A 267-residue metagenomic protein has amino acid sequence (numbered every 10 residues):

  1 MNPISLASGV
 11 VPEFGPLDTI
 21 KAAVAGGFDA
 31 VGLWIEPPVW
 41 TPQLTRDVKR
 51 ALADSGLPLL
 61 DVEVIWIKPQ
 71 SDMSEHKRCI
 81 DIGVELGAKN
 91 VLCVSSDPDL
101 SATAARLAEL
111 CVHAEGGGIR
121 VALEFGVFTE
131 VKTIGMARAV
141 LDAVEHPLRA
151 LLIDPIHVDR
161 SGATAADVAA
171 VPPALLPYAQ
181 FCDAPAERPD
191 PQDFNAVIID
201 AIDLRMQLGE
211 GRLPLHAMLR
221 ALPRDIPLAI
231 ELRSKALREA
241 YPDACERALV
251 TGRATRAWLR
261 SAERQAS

Functional and structural regions predicted by a protein language model:
M1-K89, H146, A150, F181 (+2 more regions): N-terminal pre-domain/capping segments
G9-P16, L33-L44, W66-S74, S96-T103 (+5 more regions): Acidic-and-aromatic substrate-binding clefts and catalytic sites of carbohydrate-active enzymes
V11, P227-E246: A short, acidic, flexible beta-alpha connecting loop/helix-capping segment that sits on the rim of active
L17, I67-L151, R160: Active-site acidic/histidine proton-transfer and metal-coordination neighborhood in alpha/beta enzyme cores
A22-A23, L52, G83, L110 (+4 more regions): Generic structural signal for hydrophobic
A30-V31, V112-R212: Acidic/histidine-rich catalytic cores of soluble enzymes
Q43-R50, M73-I80, T103-C111, I134-A139 (+3 more regions): Charged helix-capping and loop-helix junction motifs
T45-I65, A108-A122, A143-V144, L213-R220: Alpha-helix-loop-beta-strand connector modules within alpha/beta enzyme cores
